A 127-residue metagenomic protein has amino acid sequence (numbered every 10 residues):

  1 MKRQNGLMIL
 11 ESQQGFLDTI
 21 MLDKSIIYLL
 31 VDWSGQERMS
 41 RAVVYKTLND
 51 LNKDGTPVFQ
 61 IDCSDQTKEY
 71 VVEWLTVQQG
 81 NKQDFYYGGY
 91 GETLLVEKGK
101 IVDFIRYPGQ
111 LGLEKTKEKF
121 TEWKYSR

Functional and structural regions predicted by a protein language model:
M1-K24, K119-R127: N-terminal leader/targeting and pre-domain segments
I9-S12, Y28-L30, N52-V77: Thiol-based oxidoreductase modules, predominantly thioredoxin-like and allied folds used for disulfide exchange
T19-G35: Short active-site neighborhood of thiol/selenol oxidoreductases, capturing the structured segment around
W33-Q36, Q66-K68, V102, Q110: Short acidic, S/G/P-rich loop/turn micro-motifs used as interaction or catalytic elements
Q36-N52: Typically the conserved alpha-helix immediately C-terminal to a functionally engaged Cys/Sec in thioredoxin-like
R38-A42, V72, L113: Conserved strand-to-helix beginnings and helix N-cap segments that scaffold or border functional pockets
Q83-R127: Non-catalytic, surface beta->alpha helical segment in thiol-disulfide oxidoreductase systems
